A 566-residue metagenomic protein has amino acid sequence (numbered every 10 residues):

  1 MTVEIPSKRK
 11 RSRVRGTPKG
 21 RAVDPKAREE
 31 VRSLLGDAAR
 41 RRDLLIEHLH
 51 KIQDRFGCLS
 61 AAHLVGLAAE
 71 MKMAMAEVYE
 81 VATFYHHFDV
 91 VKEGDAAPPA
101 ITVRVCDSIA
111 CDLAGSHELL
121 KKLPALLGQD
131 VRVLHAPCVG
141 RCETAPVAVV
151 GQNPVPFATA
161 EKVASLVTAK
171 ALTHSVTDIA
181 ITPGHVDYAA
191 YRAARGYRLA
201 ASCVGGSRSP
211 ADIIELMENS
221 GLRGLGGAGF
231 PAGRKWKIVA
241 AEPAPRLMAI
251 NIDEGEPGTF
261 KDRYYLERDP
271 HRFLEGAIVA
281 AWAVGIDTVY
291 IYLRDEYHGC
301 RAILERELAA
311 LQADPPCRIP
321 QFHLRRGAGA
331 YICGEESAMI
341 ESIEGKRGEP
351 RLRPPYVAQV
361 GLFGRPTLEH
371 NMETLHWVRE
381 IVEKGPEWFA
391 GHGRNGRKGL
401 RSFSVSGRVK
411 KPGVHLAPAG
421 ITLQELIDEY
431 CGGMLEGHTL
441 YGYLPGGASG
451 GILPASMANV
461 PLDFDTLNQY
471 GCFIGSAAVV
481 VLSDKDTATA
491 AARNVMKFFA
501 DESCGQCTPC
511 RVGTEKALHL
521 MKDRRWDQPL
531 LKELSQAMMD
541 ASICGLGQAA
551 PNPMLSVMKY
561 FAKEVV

Functional and structural regions predicted by a protein language model:
K8-V103, D107-V139, E143-S175, R198-N219 (+7 more regions): Ferredoxin-type iron-sulfur electron-transfer modules in oxidoreductases and energy-metabolism complexes
Y85, D269-A283: Histidine-anchored nucleotide/phosphate-binding helix
I101-R104, V131-R132, V147, P245-M248 (+12 more regions): Structural motif
L113-A114, K121, S165-L166, A200-A201 (+14 more regions): Short helix/loop capping segments that flank catalytic or ligand/cofactor-binding pockets
V150-Q152, S406, K410-P412, P445-G446: Short strand-turn-strand beta-turns centered on an Asx-Gly dipeptide
A194, R301-A419, C431: Hydrophobic alpha-helical positions that pack around
C203-E242, L416-A417, L435, L444-N468: Accessory "access/gating" subregions that flank catalytic or transport cores
G276-I278, A419-L435: Short amphipathic, charge-patterned alpha-helical segments
